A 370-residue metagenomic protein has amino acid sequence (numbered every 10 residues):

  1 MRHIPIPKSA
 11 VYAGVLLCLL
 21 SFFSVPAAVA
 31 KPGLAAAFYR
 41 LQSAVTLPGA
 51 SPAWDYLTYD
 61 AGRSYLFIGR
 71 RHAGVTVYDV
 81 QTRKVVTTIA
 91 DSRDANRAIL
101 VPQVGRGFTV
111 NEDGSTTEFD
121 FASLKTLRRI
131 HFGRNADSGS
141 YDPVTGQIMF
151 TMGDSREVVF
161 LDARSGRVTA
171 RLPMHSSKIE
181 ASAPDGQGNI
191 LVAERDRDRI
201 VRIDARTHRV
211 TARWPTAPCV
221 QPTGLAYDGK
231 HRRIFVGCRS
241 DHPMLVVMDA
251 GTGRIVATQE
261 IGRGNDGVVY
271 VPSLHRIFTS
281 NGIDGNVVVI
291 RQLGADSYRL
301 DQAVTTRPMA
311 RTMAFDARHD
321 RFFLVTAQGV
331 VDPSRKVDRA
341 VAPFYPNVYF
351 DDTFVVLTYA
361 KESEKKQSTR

Functional and structural regions predicted by a protein language model:
R2-V15: Bacterial N-terminal signal peptides that target proteins for export
P5, P26-R370: Predominantly soluble domains enriched in secretory-pathway, periplasmic, or organellar proteins
Y12-S24: Bacterial N-terminal signal peptides
